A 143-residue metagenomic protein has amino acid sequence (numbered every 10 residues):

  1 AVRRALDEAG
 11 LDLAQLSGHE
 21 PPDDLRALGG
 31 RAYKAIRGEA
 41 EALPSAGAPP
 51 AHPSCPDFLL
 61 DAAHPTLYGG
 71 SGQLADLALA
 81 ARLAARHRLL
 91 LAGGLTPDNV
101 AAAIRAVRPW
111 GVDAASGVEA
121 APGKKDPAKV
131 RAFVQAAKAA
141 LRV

Functional and structural regions predicted by a protein language model:
A1-L91, L95-N99: Conserved anion-binding
D7-E8, A101, W110-A115, A120 (+1 more regions): A generic "structured core" feature
L25-A27, A115-V143: C-terminal helical cap(s) of enzyme catalytic domains, especially alpha/beta-barrels
V107: Surface beta-loop-beta hairpin patches that serve as ligand-binding interfaces in beta-rich domains
